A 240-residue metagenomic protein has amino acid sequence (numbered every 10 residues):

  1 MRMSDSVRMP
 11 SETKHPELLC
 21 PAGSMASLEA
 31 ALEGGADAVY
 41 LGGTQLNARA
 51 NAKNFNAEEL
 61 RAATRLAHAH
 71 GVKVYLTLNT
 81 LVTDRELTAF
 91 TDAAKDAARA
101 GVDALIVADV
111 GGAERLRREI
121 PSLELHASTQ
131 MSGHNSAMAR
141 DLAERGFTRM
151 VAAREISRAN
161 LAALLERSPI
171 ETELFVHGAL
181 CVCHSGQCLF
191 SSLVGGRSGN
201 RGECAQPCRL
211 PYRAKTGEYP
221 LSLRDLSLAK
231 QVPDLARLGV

Functional and structural regions predicted by a protein language model:
M1, D5-V7: Residue-level marker of intrinsically disordered, low-complexity segments enriched for small/polar residues
R2, T91, E144-F147: Residues lining hydrophobic/aromatic ligand-binding pockets adjacent to catalytic sites
V7-G133, V151, N160-V240: Active-site pocket-lining/capping segments in soluble small-molecule metabolic enzymes
E144-R149, I156, P169: Extended, well-folded interaction surfaces typified by the phenylalanyl-tRNA synthetase beta subunit core
